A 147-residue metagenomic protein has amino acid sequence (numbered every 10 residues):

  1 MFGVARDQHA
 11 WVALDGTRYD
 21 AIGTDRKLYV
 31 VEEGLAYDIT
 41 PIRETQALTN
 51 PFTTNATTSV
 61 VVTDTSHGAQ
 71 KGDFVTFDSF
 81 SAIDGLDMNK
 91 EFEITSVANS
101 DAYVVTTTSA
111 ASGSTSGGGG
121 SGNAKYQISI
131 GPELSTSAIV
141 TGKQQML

Functional and structural regions predicted by a protein language model:
M1-T45, I128: N-terminal beta-propeller domains
Y19, M146-L147: Hydrophobic beta-strand segments of well-ordered beta-sheets in folded domains
I39-M146: Small/polar beta-strand repeat architecture
